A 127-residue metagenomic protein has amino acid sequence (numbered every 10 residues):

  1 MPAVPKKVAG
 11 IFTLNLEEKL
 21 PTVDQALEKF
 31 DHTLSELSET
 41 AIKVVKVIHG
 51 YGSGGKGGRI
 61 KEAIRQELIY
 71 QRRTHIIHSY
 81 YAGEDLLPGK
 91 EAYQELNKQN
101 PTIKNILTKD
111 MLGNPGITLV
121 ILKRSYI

Functional and structural regions predicted by a protein language model:
M1-I127: Long, charged, low-complexity intrinsically disordered regions
